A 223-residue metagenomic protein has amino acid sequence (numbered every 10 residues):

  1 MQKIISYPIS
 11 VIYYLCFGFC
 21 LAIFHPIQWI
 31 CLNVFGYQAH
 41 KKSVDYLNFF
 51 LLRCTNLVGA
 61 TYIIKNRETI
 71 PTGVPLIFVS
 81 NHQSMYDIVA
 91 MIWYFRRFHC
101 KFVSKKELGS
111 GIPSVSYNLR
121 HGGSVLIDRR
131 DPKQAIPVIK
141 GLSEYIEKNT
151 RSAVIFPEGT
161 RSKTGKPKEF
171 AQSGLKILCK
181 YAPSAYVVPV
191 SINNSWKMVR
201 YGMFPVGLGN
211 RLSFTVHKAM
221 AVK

Functional and structural regions predicted by a protein language model:
M1-I63, N118: A transmembrane-helix-recognition feature enriched in membrane-embedded lipid enzymes and envelope glyco-/phospholipid
L21, Q28-N33, Y37-D45, T72-D131: Catalytic core of membrane glycerolipid acyltransferases/transacylases, capturing the structured, soluble-facing
V58-K65, I136, K197: Short gly/ser/thr-rich secondary-structure transition/capping motifs
P75-I77, S124, T150-F156, Y186: Residue-level preference for the first positions of well-ordered beta-strands
P113-S116, S152, T160-K223: A cross-family acyltransferase "interaction/gating" segment
G123-Y145: A membrane-cytosol interface segment of integral membrane proteins
A135, L142-S143, E147, E158-K166: Soluble extracytoplasmic domains of inner/organellar membrane proteins
K140-K148, K218-K223: A charged, well-structured terminal subsegment
